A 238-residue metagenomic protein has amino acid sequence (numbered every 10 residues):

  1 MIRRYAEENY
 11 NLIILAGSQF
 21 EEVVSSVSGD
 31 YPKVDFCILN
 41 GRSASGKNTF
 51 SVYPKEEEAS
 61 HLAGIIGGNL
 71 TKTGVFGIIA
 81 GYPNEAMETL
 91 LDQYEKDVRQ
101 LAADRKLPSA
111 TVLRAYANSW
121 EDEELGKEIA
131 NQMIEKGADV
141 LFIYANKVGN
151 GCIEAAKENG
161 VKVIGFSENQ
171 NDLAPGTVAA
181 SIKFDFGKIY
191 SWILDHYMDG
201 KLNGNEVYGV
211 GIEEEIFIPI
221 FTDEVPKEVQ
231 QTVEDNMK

Functional and structural regions predicted by a protein language model:
M1-K238: A residue-level marker of the well-folded mature domains of exported/periplasmic proteins
